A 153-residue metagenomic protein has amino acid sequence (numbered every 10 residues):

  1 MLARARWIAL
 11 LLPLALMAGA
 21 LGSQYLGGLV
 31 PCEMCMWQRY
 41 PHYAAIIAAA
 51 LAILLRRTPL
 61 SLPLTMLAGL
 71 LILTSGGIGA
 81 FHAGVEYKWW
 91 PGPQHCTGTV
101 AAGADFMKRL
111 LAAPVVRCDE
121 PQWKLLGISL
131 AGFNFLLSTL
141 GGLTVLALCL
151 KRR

Functional and structural regions predicted by a protein language model:
M1-A44: Transmembrane alpha-helical insertion/packing segments
M1-R4, G27-M36, R56-P63, Q122-S129: Juxtamembrane loop-transmembrane helix junctions in multi-pass integral membrane proteins, especially the extracellular
L2-L11, L55-G76, L143, A147: Interfacial segments of alpha-helical transmembrane regions
A18-G22, A50, P121, L146: Alpha-helical transmembrane segments of multipass membrane proteins
G19-Q24, T74-W89: C-terminal TM-helix exit segments that contain a strictly Trp-centered aromatic cap at the helix terminus
M34-A44, M107, L125-T139: Membrane-interface loop-to-helix entry segments
Y87-A131: Extracytosolic (periplasmic/ER-lumenal) interhelical loops and adjacent juxtamembrane/interface segments of multi-pass
A147-R153: Membrane-interface capping segments at transmembrane-helix boundaries
